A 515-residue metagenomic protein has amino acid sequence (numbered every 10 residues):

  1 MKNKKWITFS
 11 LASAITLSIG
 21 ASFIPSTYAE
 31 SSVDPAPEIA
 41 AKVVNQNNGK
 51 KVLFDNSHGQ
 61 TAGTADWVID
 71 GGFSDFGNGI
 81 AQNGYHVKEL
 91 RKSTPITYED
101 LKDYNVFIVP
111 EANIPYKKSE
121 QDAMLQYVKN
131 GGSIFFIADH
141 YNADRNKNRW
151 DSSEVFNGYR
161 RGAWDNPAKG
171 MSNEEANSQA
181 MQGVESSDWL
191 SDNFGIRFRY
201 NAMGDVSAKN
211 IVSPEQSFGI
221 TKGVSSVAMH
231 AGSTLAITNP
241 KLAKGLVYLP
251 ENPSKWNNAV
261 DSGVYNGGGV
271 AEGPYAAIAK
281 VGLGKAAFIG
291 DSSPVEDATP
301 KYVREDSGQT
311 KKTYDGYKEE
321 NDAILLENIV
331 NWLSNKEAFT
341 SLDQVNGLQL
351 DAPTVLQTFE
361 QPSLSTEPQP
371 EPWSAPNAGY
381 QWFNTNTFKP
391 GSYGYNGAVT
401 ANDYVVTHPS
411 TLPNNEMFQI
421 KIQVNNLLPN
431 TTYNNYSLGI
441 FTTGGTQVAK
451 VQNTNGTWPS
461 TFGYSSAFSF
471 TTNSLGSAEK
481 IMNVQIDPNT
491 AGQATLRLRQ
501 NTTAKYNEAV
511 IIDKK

Functional and structural regions predicted by a protein language model:
K2-A29: Sec-dependent N-terminal signal peptides of Gram-positive bacterial secreted proteins and lipoproteins
Y28-K50, G263-K515: Extracellular ligand-binding/catalytic regions of CAZymes and related secreted enzymes and adhesion modules
A29-D55, D70, E99-K102, M181 (+1 more regions): Mature catalytic domains of secreted/periplasmic carbohydrate-active enzymes
H58-T61, S93-I96, I108-Y116, I134 (+4 more regions): Solvent-exposed loop/turn segments at secondary-structure junctions within structured extracellular/periplasmic domains
Q60-F73: Glycine- and acidic-residue-enriched helix-capping/strand-helix junction motifs
I80-T97: A short, well-structured beta->alpha microelement
P115-S217: A glycine-rich, often tryptophan-bearing local segment used as a flexible ligand/cofactor-contacting loop or short
R199-G204, I211-G273: Acidic, glycine-rich loop-and-strand cores that form catalytic or ligand-binding grooves in diverse globular domains
